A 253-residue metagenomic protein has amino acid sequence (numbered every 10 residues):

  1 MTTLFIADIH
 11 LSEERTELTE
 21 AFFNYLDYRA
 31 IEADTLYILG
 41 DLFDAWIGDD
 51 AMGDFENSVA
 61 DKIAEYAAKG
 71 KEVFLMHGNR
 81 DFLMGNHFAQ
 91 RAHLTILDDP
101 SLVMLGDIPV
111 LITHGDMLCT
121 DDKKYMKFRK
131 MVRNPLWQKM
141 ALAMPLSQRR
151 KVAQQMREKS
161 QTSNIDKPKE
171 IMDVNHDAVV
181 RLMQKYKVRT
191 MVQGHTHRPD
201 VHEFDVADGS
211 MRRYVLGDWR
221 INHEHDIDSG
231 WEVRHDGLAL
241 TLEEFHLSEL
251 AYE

Functional and structural regions predicted by a protein language model:
T2, L11-L105: Core catalytic region of metal-dependent phosphoesterases/phosphodiesterases, especially metallo-beta-lactamase-like
T3-F5, L36-I38, L111, V192: Residue-level marker for buried hydrophobic side chains located in beta-strands that build the well-ordered beta-sheet
A7-H10, D41-L42, N79-R80, S101 (+4 more regions): Active-site metal-binding loops of divalent metal-dependent hydrolases
T16, D121-K124, H225, A251-E253: A short, polar/proline- and glycine-enriched secondary-structure boundary/capping micro-motif
H93-D98, L111, D116, D122-M126 (+2 more regions): Conserved beta-sheet core of the metallophosphoesterase superfamily
T113-V174: Active-site-proximal loop/helix segment associated with metal-binding centers of metalloenzymes
E243-Y252: Short, solvent-exposed aromatic-acidic interface loops
